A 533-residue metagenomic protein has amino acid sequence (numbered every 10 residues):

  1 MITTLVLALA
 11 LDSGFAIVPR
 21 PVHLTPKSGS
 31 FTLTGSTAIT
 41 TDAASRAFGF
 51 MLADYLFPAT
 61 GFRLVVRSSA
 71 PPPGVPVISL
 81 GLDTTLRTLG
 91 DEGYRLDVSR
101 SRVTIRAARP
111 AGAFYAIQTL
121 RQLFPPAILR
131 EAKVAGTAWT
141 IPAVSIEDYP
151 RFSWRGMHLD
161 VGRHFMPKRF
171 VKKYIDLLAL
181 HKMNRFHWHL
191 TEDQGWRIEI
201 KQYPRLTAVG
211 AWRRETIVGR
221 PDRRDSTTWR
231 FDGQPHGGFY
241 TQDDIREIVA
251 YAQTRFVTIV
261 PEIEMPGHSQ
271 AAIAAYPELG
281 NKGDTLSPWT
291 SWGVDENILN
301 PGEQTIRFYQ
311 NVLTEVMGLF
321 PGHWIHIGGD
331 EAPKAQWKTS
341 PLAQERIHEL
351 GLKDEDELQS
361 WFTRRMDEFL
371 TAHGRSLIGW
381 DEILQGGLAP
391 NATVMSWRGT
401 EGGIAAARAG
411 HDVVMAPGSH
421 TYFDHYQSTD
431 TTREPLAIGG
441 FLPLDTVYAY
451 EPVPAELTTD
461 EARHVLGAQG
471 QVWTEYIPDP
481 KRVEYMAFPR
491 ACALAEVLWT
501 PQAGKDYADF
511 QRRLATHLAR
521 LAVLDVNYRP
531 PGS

Functional and structural regions predicted by a protein language model:
M1-A10: Sec-dependent N-terminal signal peptides
L11-W154, R482, R490, L494-P531: Contiguous, structured surface segment used for ligand recognition
A47, F165-P167, D193-E199, P266-A272 (+6 more regions): Flexible loop/turn segments at secondary-structure boundaries
L56-F57, L178, A252, L370 (+2 more regions): A generic structural signal for well-ordered alpha-helical segments
R63, N184-R185, V257-T258, S376 (+2 more regions): Residue-level detector of anion-binding/catalytic polar loops
R87-W324, R365, F369, Q469-T474: Feature activates predominantly on carbohydrate-active enzymes
A272-E278, K282, L286-N391, W397-A409: Active-site neighborhood of glycoside hydrolase catalytic domains
S376-A392, W397-S533: Flexible, acidic glycine-rich loops studded with aromatic residues
